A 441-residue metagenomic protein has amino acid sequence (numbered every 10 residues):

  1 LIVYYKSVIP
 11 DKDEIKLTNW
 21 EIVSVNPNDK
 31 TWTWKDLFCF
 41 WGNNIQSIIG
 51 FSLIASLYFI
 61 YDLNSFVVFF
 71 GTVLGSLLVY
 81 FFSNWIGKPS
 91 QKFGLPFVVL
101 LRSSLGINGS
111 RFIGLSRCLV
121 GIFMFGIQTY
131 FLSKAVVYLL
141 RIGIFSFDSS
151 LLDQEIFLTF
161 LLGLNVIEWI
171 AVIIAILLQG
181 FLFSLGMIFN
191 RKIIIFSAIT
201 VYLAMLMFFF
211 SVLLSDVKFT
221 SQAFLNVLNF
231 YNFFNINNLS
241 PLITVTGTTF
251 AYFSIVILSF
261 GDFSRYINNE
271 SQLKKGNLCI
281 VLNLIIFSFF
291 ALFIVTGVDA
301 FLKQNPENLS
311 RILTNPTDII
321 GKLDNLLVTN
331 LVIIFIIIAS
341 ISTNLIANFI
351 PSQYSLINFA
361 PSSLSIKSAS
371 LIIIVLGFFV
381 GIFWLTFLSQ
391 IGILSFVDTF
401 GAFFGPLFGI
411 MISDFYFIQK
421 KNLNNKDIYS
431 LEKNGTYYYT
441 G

Functional and structural regions predicted by a protein language model:
I2-V67, L77-Y80, M205-F208, S215 (+2 more regions): Membrane-interface "cap" regions at the ends of multi-pass membrane proteins
S24, L407-G441: C-terminal membrane-solvent junction of multi-pass transporters and transport-like membrane proteins
S47-G50, L74-F82, R117-Q128, A198-L214 (+3 more regions): Selective recognition of specific alpha-helical transmembrane segments in multi-pass small-molecule
S56-K88, G109-G114, Y130, V281-I286: Extracellular loop-to-transmembrane helix junctions
Y58-D62, G87-K88, S104, F112 (+6 more regions): Membrane-water interface regions at transmembrane-helix termini and the short interhelical loops of multi-pass membrane
G114, R141-S184, I199-F209, L242-F260 (+2 more regions): Transmembrane alpha-helical segments of multi-pass small-molecule transport proteins
S116, I127, S133, I170-S215 (+2 more regions): Membrane-interface loop-to-helix entry segments
T129, S133-I142, T200-F230, Y252 (+2 more regions): Hydrophobic alpha-helical segments and their helix-loop junctions in multi-pass secondary transporters
